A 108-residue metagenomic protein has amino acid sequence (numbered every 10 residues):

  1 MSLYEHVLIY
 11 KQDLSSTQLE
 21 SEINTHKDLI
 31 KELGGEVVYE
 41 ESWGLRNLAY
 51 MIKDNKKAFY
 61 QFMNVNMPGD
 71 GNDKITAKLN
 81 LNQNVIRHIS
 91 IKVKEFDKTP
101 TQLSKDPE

Functional and structural regions predicted by a protein language model:
S2-E108: Structured, basic alpha/beta domains of bacterial-type, RNA-associated proteins
